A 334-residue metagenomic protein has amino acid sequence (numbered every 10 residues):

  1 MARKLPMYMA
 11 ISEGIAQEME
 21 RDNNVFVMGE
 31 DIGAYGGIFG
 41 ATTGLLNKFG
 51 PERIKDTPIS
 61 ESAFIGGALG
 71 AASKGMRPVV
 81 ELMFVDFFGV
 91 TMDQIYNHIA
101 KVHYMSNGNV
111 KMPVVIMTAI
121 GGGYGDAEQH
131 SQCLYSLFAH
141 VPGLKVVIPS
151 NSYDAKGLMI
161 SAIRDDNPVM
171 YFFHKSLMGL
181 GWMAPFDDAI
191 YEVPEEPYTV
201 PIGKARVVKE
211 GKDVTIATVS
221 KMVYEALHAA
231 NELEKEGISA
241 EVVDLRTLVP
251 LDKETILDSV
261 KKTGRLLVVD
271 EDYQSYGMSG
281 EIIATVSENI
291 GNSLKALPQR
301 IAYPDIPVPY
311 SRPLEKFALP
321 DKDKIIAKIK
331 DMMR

Functional and structural regions predicted by a protein language model:
M1-L177, K316-F317: Thiamine diphosphate
I32, G40-K48, N109-M117, K175-S176 (+1 more regions): Thiamine diphosphate
